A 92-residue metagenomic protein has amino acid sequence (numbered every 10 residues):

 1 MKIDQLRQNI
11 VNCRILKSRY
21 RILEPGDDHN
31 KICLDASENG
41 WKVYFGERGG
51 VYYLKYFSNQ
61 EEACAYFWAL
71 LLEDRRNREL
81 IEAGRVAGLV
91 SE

Functional and structural regions predicted by a protein language model:
M1-G26: Negatively charged, low-complexity tracts enriched in Asp/Glu with abundant Ser/Thr
P25-Y52, L70: Short aromatic-glycine-(Arg/Gly/Cys) micro-motifs in beta-strand/loop hairpins
Y53-F57: A short, polar/proline- and glycine-enriched secondary-structure boundary/capping micro-motif
S58-D74: A short, charged, amphipathic alpha-helix used as a generic interaction element across diverse proteins
E73-E92: Intrinsically disordered, low-complexity charged/polar segments
